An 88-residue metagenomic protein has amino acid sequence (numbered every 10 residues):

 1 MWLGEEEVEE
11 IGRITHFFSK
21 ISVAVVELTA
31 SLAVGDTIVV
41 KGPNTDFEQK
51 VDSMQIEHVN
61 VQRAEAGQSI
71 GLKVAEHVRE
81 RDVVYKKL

Functional and structural regions predicted by a protein language model:
M1-L28, L32-L88: Beta-strand/loop-dominated core regions that host nucleotide or nucleotide-derived cofactor-binding catalytic loops
